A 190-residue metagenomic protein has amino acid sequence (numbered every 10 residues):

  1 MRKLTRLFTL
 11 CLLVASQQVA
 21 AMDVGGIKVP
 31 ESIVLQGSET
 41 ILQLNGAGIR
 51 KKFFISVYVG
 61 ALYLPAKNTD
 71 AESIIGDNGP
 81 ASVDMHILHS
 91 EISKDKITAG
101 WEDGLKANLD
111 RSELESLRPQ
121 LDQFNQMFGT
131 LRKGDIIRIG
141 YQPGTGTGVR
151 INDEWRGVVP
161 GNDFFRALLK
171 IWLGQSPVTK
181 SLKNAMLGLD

Functional and structural regions predicted by a protein language model:
R2-L10: Sec-dependent signal peptide recognition, specifically the positively charged N-region followed immediately by
A15-Q18: N-terminal signal peptide c-region/cleavage motif recognized by signal peptidases
A21-D77: N-terminal secretory signal peptides
G26-V29, Y141-T145: A short, compositionally biased
N68-G144: Mid-length scaffold segments of soluble, non-membrane domains
I151-D153: Short strand-turn-strand beta-turns centered on an Asx-Gly dipeptide
R156-L182: Flexible glycine-rich active-site/ligand-binding loops centered on an Asp-His dyad
S181-D190: Cysteine/selenocysteine-centered motifs that mediate thiol-based redox chemistry or coordinate metal-sulfur cofactors
